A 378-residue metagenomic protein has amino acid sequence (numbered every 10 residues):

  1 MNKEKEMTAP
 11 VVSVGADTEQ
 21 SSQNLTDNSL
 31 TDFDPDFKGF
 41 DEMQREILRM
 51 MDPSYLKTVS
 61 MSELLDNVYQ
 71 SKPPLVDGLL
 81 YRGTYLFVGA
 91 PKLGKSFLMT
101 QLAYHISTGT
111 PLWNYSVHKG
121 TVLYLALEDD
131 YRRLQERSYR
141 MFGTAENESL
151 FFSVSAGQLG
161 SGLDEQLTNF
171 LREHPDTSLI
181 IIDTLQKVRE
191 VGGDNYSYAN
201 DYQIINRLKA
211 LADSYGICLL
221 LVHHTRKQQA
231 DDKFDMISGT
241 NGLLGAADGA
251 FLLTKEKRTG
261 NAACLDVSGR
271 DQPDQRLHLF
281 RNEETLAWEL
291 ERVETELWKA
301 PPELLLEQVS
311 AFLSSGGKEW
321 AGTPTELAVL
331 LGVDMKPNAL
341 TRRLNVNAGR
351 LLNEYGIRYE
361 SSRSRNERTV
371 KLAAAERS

Functional and structural regions predicted by a protein language model:
M1-P53: Short, small/acidic-rich helices and loops at N termini and domain boundaries of DNA replication/processing enzymes
R49-P74: N-terminal pre-Walker A segment at the start of P-loop NTPase domains
P53, Q70-S71, L93, S116-Q203 (+4 more regions): Conserved inter-motif catalytic segment of the P-loop NTP-binding fold
V76-R82, N114-V117: Phosphate-binding P-loop
L86-V88, K92, F97, L125 (+2 more regions): Phosphate-binding/switch region of NTP-binding enzymes
L98, L102: Hydrophobic positions on the alpha1 helix immediately C-terminal to the Walker A/P-loop
H105-K119: Post-Walker A helix-loop "phosphate-sensing" segment adjacent to the P-loop in P-loop NTPases
H278-S378: DNA transaction DNA-binding modules
